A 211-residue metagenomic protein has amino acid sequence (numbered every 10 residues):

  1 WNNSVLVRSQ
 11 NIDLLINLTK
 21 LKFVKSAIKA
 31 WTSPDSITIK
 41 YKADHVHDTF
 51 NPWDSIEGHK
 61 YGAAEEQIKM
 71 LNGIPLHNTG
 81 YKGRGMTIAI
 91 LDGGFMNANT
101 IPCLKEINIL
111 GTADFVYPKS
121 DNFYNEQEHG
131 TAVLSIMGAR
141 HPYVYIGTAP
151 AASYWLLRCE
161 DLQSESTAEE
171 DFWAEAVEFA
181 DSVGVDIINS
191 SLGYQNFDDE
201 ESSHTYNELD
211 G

Functional and structural regions predicted by a protein language model:
W1-I68, I74-H77: Autoinhibitory propeptides
L6, I109-T112, G184-D186, H204-G211: Short, intrinsically disordered, charge-balanced linker/junction segments flanking boundaries in proteins
N11, E66-K69, E126-G130, S166-W173 (+1 more regions): Solvent-exposed, acidic/flexible segments
I12-L15, L21-V24, G73, G130 (+3 more regions): Extracytoplasmic/secreted envelope proteins and their assembly/folding machinery, especially bacterial periplasmic
N17, S36-I39, A98-T100, F197-E201: Extracytoplasmic/secreted cell-surface and envelope-processing proteins
S26, A64, I74-E169, V183-D186 (+1 more regions): Subtilisin-like serine protease catalytic core
F50-I56, N122, S203-D210: Surface-exposed intrinsically disordered loops and tails
V177-N207: Short acidic, glycine-rich surface-loop motifs adjacent to enzyme active sites
